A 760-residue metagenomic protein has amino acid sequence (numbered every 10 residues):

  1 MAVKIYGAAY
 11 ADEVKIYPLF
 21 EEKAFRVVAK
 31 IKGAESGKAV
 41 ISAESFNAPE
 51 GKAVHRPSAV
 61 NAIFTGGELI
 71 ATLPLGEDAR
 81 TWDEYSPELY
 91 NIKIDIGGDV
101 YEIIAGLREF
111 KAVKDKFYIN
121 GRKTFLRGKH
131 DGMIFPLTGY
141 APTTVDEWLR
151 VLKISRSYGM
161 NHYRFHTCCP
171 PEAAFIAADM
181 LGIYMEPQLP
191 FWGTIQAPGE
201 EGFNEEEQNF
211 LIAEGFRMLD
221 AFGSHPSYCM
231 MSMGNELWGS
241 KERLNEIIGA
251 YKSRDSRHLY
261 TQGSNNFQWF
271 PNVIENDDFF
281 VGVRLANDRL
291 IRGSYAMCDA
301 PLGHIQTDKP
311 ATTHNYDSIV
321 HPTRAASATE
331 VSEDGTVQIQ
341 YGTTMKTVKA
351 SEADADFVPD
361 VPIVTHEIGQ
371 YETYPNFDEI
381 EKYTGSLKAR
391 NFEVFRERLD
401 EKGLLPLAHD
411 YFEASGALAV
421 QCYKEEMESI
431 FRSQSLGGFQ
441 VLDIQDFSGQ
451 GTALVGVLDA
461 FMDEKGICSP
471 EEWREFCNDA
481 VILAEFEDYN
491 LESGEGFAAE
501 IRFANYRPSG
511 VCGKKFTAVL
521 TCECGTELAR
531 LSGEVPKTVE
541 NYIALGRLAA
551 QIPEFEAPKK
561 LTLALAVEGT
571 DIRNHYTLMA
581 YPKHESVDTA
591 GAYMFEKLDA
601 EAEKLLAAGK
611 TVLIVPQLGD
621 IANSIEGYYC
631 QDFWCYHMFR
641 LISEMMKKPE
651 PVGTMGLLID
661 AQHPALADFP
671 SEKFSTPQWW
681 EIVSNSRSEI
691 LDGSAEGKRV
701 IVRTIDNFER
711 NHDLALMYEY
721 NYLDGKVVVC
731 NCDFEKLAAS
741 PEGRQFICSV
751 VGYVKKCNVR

Functional and structural regions predicted by a protein language model:
M1-H166, A177, C229, S253 (+7 more regions): Secreted/periplasmic carbohydrate-active enzymes, especially glycoside hydrolases
F125-H130, I363-E367, Y593-E596, V727-D733: Active-site-proximal beta-strand elements of phosphoester/diester hydrolases
I134, W238, F267-Q268, G369-E372 (+5 more regions): Short, solvent-exposed loop/turn segments at secondary-structure junctions
H162-L458: Substrate-binding/catalytic cleft of secreted carbohydrate-active enzymes, primarily glycoside hydrolases
A173-A174, T194-A197, S240-R243, V615 (+2 more regions): Extracytoplasmic/secreted cell-surface and envelope-processing proteins
H314-K346, R640-P741, N758: Catalytic beta-strand/loop cores that center a nucleophilic Ser/Cys/Thr and support acyl-enzyme chemistry
A590-H637, D724, C730: Short alpha-beta junction capping motif
I747-V750: Catalytic cores of nucleotide-enabled group-transfer and carboxylate-activating enzymes in metabolic and assembly-line
